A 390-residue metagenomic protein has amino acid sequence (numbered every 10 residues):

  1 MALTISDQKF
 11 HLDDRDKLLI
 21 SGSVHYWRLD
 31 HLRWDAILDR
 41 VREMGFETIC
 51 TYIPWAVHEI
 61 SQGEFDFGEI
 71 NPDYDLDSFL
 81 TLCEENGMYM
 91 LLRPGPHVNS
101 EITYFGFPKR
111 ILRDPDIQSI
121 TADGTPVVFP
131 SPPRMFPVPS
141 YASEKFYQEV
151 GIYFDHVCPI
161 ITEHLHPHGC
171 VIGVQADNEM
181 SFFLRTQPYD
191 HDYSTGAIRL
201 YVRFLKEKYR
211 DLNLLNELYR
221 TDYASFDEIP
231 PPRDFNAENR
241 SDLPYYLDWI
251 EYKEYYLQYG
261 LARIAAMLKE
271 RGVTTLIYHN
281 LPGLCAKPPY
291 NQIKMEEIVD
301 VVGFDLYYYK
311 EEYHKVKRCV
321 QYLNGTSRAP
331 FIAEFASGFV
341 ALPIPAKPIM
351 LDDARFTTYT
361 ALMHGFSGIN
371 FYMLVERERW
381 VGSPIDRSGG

Functional and structural regions predicted by a protein language model:
M1-T48: N-terminal carbohydrate-binding accessory modules
D14, V41, I49, C83 (+6 more regions): Conserved, mostly hydrophobic/aromatic
L18-G22, I49-T51, M90-P94, I172-A176 (+4 more regions): Hydrophobic faces of well-ordered beta-strands that scaffold small-molecule active sites in alpha/beta enzyme cores
L19-H31, W55-Y74, P130-I152, I160 (+5 more regions): The substrate-binding groove and active-site-proximal loops of carbohydrate-active enzymes, especially glycoside
W27-E43, G283-M295, L351-T360: Short, acidic/polar
W34-D116, I264-A265, K269: Aromatic-lined substrate-binding rim segments of carbohydrate-active enzymes
L112-Q292: Polysaccharide-binding and catalytic clefts of secreted carbohydrate-active enzymes
R263-T275, Q292-R387: Catalytic-core region of carbohydrate-active enzymes that cleave or remodel glycosidic bonds
